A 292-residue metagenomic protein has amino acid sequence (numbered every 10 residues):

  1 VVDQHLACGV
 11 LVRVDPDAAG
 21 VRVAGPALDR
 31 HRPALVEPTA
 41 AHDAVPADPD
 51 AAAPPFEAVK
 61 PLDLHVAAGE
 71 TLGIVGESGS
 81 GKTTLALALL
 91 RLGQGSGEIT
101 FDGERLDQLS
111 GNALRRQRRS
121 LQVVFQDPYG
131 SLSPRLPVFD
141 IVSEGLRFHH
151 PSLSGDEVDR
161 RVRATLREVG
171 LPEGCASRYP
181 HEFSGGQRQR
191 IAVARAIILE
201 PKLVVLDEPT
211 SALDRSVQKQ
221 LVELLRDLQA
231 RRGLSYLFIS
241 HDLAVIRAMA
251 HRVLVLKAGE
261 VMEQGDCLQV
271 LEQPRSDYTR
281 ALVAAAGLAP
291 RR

Functional and structural regions predicted by a protein language model:
D50-F56, L106-Q122, F148, Q269-P274: ABC ATPase NBD coupling module
G97-R105: Conserved ABC transporter NBD signature motif
R105, D156-G174, V283-A284: Conserved ABC ATPase "signature" region
Y179-F183, Q187: Conserved ABC ATPase signature
I198-K202: A short, proline-enriched helix->beta-strand linker immediately N-terminal to the Walker B motif in ABC-type P-loop
I246-A248: A short, surface-exposed alpha-helical micro-motif characterized by mixed small hydrophobic and charged/polar residues
V261-G265: ABC ATPase "signature
